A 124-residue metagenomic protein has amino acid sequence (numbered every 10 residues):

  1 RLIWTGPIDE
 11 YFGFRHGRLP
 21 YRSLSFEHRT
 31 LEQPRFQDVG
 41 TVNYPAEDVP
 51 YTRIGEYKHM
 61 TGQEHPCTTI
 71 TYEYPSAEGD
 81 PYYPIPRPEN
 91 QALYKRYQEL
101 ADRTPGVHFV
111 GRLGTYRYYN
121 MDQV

Functional and structural regions predicted by a protein language model:
L2-L100: Mid-domain catalytic core of redox enzymes that form a hydrophobic substrate pocket/lid adjacent to a catalytic redox
A101-Y118: Short FAD-binding loop at a beta-strand-to-alpha-helix junction that anchors the flavin cofactor in diverse
D122-V124: An active-site-proximal "capping" alpha-helix that borders the catalytic cofactor pocket
